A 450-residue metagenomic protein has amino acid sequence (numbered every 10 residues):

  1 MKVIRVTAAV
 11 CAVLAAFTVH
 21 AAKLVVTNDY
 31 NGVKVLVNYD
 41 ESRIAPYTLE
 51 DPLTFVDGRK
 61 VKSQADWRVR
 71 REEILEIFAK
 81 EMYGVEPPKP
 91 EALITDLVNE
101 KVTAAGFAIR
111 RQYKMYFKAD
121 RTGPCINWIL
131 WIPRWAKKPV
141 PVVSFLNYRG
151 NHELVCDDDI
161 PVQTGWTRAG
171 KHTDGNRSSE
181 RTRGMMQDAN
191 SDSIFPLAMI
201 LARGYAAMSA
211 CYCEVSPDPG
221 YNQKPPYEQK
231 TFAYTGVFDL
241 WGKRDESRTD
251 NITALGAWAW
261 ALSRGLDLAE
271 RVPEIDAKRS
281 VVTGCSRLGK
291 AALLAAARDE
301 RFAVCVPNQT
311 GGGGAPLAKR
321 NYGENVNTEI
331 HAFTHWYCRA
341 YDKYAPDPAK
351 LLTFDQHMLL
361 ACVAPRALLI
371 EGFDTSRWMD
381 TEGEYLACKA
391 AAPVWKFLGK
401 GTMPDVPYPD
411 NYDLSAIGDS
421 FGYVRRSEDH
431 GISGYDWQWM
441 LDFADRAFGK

Functional and structural regions predicted by a protein language model:
T7-A16: Bacterial N-terminal signal peptides
A22-E86, F443: N-terminal pre-domain segments of enzymes
N127-I129, K138-Y148: Short beta-strand element of the alpha/beta-hydrolase
F145-R264, L268-R271, G314, A318-R320: Cap/lid segment of the alpha/beta-hydrolase catalytic domain
V237, V304-L359, E384-P407: Mobile cap/lid helix-loop segments that gate and shape the active-site cleft of serine hydrolases
A257, S263-N325, P348: Primarily recognizes the serine-hydrolase "nucleophile elbow" in alpha/beta-hydrolase and SGNH/GDSL folds
A332, W336, K389-K450: C-terminal catalytic histidine-bearing segment of alpha/beta-hydrolase fold enzymes
A364-M379, R426-E428: Conserved strand-to-loop "acid loop" that flanks and positions the catalytic carboxylate
